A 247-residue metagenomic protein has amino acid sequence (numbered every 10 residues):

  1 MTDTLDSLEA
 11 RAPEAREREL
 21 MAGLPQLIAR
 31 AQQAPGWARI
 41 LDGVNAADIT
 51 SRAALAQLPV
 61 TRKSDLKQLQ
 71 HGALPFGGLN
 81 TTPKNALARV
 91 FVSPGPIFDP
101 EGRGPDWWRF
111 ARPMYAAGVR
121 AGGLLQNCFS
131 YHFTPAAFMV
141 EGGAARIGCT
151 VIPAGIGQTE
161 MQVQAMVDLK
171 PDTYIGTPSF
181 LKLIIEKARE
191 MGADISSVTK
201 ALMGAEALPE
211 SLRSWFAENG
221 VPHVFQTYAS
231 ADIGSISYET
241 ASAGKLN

Functional and structural regions predicted by a protein language model:
M1-A116, R120-A121: Nucleotide 5′-phosphate-binding alpha/beta core
T2-Q32, P135, I147-N247: Active-site glycine/GP-rich loop and adjacent strand/helix microenvironment that borders small-molecule binding pockets
R39, R112, A137, G142 (+2 more regions): Surface-exposed charge patches
V92-P105, E141-V151, D168-I175: Acidic/glycine-enriched edge-of-secondary-structure segments
F110-L124, T159-K170: Conserved ATP-dependent adenylate/AMP-binding module captured primarily in the ANL superfamily
R112-Y115, G142, E186-E190: Short, well-ordered alpha-helices that flank and scaffold nucleotide-derived cofactor binding pockets
Y115-V151: Conserved AMP-binding loop of ANL adenylate-forming enzymes
